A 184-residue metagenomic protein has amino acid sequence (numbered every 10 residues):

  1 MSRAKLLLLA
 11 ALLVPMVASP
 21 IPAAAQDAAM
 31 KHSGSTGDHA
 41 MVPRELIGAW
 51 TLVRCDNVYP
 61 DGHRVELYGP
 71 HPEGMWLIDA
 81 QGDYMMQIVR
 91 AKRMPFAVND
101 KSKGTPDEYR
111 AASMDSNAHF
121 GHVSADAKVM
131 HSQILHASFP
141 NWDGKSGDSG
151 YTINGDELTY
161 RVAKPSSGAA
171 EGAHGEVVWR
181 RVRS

Functional and structural regions predicted by a protein language model:
M1-K5: Positively charged n-region of N-terminal signal peptides that target proteins for export
L6-L8, S184: Sequence-pattern detector for short linear motifs and compositional/periodic biases rather than a specific fold
L8-S19: Bacterial N-terminal signal peptides
P20-S184: Lipid interaction determinants
